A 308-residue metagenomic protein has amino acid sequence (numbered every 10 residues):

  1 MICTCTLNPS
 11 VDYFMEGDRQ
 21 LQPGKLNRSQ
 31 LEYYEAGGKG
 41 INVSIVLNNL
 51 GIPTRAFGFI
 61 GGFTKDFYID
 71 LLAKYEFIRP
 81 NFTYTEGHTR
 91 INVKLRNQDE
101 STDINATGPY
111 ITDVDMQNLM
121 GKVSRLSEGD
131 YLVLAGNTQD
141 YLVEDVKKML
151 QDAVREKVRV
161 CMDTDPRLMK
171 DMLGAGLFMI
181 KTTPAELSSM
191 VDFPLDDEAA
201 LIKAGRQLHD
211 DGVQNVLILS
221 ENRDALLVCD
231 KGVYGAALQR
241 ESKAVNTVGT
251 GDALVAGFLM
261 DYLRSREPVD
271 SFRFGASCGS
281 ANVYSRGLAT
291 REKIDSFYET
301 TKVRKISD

Functional and structural regions predicted by a protein language model:
M1-P23: Positively charged, low-complexity intrinsically disordered leader regions
I2, P53-T54, R79-P80, V160 (+1 more regions): Hydrophobic anchor at the start of a short beta-strand that flanks the dinucleotide cofactor-binding loop
R28-H88: Substrate-binding N-lobe of the ribokinase-like
N48, V154, L263: Gly/Ala-rich phosphate-binding loop of Rossmann-like dinucleotide-binding domains, activating on the conserved
K94-Y131: Conserved phosphate-binding/catalytic loop of the ribokinase/pfkB sugar-kinase fold
G129-Y141: Short acidic, glycine-rich surface-loop motifs adjacent to enzyme active sites
K147-K231: Conserved phosphate/ATP/ADP-binding segment of small-molecule kinases
K170, E198-D308: Conserved phosphate-binding/catalytic region of the ribokinase-like
